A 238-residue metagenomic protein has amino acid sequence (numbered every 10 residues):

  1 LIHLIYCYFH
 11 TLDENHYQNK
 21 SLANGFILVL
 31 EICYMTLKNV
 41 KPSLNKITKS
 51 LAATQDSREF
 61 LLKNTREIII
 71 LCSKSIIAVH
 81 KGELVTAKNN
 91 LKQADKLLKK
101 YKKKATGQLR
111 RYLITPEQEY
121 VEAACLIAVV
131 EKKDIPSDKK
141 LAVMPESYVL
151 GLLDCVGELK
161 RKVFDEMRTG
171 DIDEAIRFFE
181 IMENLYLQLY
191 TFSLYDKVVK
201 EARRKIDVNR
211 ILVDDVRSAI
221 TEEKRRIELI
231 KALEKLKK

Functional and structural regions predicted by a protein language model:
L4, T11-E14, G25: Short hydrophobic alpha-helical segments enriched in small aliphatic residues
T36-Y101: Leu/Val/Ala/Ile-rich N-terminal alpha-helices, chiefly Sec-type signal peptides and the beginnings
A53-N64, V79, E83-T86, A105-T115 (+7 more regions): Non-transmembrane, amphipathic alpha-helical segments
N90-E146: Long, charged all-alpha helical bundle/coiled-coil segments in cytosolic proteins
V130, I135-Y186: Long, charge-patterned amphipathic alpha-helical coiled-coil/hairpin "stalk" segments used as oligomerization
A175-K238: Long amphipathic all-alpha helical oligomerization modules
